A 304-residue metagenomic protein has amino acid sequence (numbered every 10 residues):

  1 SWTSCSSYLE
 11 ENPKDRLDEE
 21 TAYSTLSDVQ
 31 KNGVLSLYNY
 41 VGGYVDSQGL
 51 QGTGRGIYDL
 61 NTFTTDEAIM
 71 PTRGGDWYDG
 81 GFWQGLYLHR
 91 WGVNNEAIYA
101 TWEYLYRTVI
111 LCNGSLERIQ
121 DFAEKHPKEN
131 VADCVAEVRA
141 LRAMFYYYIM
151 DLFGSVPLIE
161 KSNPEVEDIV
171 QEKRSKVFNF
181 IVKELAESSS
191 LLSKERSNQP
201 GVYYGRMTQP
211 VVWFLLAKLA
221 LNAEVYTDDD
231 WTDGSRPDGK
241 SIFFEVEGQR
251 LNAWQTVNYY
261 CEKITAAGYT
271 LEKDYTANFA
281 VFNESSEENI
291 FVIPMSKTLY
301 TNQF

Functional and structural regions predicted by a protein language model:
C5-T62, P237-D238: Membrane-proximal, proline-rich intrinsically disordered regions
L26-L50, M70-F153, E165-G201: Conserved, well-structured interaction surfaces
M150-L152, P157, R196, N222-D229: Short coil/turn linking the two alpha-helices of tandem helical-hairpin repeats
N222-E224, N252-F304: Polar, glycine-rich mid-to-C-terminal structural blocks that act as macromolecule-binding/assembly scaffolds
